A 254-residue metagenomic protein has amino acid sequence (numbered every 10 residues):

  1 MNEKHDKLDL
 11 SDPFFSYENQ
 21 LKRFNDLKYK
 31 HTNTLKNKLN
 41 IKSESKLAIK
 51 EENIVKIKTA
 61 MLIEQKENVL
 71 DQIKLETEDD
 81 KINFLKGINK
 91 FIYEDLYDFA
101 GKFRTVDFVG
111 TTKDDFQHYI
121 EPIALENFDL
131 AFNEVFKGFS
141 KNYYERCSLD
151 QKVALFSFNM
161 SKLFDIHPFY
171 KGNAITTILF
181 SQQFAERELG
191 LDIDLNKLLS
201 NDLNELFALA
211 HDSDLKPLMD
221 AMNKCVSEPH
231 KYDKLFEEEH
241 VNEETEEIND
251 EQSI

Functional and structural regions predicted by a protein language model:
M1-I254: FIC/Doc superfamily catalytic core
